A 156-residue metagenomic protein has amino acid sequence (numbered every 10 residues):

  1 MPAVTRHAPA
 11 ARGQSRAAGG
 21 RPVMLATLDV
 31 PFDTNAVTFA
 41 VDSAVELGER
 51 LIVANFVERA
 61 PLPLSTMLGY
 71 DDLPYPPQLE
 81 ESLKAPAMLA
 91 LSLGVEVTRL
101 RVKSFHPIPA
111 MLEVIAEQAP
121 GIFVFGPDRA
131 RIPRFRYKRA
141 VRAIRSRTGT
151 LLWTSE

Functional and structural regions predicted by a protein language model:
M1-A17, L91-F123: Structural beta-alpha unit
R16-L68, L73, R147-T148, S155: Small/aliphatic-rich secondary-structure junction motif
A36-A40, A110-V114, R139-A140: A short acidic, amphipathic alpha-helical/loop segment
G48, G94, A119, T148-G149: Residue-level detector of structured alpha->beta connecting loops
N55, I122, G126-D128, E156: Short secondary-structure boundary segments
L68-D72, A116-Q118, V141-A143: Short, hinge-like loop/turn segments at secondary-structure boundaries
Y70-S82: A short acidic, glycine-rich active-site loop that binds or catalyzes chemistry on phosphate/adenosine moieties
F125-S146: Glycine-rich, Arg-bearing micro-motifs that act as flexible, cationic patches
